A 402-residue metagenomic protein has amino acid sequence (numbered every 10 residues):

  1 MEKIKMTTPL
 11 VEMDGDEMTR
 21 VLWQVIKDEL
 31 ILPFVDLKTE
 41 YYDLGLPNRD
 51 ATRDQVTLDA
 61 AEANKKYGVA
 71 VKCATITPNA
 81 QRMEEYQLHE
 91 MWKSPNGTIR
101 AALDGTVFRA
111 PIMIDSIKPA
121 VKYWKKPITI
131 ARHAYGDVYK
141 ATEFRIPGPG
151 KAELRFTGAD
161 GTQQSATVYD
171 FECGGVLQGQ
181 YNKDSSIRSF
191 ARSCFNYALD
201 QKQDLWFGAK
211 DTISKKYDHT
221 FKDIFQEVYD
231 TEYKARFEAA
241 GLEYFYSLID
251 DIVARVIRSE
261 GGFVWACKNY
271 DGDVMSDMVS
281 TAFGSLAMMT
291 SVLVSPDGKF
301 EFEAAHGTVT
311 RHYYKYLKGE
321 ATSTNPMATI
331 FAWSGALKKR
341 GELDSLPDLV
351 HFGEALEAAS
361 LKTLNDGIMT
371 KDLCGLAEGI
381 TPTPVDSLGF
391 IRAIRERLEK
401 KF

Functional and structural regions predicted by a protein language model:
E2-T8, M18, L22-W23, K27-R53 (+1 more regions): N-terminal alpha-helical transmembrane segments of multi-pass membrane transport and channel/translocase proteins
M6-V25, E29, L154-S247: Glycine-rich phosphate/diphosphate-binding loop of Rossmann-like nucleotide-binding domains
V35-Y41, Q201-A209, Y233-Y246, G341-G353 (+1 more regions): Flexible, glycine/charged-enriched surface loops at secondary-structure junctions
L46-A60, K222-F263: N-terminal small/polar loop signature for handling phosphorylated ligands or for N-terminal nucleophile
P47-Q163, Y270, V274: N-terminal glycine-rich phosphate/adenylate-binding segment common to multiple enzyme folds
V256-A355, K362-T363: Glycine-rich phosphate/nucleotide-binding loop
K318-T324, E342-F402: Internal helix-turn-beta structural module
